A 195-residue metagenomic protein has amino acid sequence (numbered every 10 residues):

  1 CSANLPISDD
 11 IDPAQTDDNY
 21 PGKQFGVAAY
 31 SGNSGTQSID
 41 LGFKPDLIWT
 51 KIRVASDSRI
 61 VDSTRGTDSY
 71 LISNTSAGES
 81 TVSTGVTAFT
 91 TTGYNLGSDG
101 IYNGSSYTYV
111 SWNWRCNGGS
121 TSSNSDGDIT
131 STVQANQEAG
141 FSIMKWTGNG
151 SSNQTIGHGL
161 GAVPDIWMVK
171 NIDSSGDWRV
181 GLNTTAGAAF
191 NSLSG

Functional and structural regions predicted by a protein language model:
C1-G195: Surface-exposed molecular-recognition determinants
